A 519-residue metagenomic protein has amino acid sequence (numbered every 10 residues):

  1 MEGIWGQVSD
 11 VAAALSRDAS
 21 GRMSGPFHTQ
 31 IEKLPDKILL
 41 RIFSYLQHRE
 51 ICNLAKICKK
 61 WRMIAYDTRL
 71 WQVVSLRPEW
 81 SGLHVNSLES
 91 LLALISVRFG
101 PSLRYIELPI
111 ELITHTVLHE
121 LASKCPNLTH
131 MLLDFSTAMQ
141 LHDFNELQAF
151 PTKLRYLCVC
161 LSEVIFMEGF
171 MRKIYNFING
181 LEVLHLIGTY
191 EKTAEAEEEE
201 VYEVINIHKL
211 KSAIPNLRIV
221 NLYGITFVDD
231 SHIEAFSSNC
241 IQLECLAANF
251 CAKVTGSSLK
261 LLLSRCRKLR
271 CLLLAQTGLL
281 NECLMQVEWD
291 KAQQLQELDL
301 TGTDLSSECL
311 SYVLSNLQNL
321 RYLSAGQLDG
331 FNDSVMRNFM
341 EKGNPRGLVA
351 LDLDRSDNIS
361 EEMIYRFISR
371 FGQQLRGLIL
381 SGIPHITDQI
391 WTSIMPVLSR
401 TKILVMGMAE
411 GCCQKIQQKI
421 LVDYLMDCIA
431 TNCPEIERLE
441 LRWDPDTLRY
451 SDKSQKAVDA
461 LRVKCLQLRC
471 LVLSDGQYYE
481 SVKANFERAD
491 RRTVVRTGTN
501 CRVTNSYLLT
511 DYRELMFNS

Functional and structural regions predicted by a protein language model:
M1-A12, S16-R17, G25, L83 (+10 more regions): C-terminal capping region of solenoid repeat domains
M1-Y223, D229-S237, C245, F250 (+4 more regions): N-terminal adaptor-interaction module of cullin-RING ubiquitin ligase components
